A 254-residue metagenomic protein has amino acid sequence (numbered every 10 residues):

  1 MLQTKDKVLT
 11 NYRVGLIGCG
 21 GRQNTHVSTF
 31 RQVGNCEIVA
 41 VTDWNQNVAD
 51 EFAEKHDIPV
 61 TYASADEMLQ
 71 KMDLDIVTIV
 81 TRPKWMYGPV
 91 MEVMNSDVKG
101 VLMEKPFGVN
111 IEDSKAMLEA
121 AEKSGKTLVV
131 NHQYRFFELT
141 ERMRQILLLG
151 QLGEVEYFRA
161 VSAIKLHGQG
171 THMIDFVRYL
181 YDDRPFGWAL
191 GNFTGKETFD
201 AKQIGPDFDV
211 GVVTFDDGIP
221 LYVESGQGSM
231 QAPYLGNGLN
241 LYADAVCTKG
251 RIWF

Functional and structural regions predicted by a protein language model:
M1-H56, R178: N-terminal Rossmann-like dinucleotide-binding module
M1-T4, V8, H172-F254: Contiguous beta-strand/loop segments that form the cofactor/metal-binding neighborhood of enzyme cores
N11, V98, V155: Phosphate-coordination loops involved in phosphoryl transfer and adenosine-cofactor binding
G20, H26, W44, H56-A121: Beta-loop-alpha module in the N-terminal Rossmann-like domain of NAD(P)-dependent dehydrogenases, especially those
I38, I58, L74-V77, V155 (+1 more regions): Local beta-strand N-terminus motif with an aromatic residue
I76, F107-F176: A contiguous active-site-proximal alpha/beta segment in oxidoreductase catalytic domains
